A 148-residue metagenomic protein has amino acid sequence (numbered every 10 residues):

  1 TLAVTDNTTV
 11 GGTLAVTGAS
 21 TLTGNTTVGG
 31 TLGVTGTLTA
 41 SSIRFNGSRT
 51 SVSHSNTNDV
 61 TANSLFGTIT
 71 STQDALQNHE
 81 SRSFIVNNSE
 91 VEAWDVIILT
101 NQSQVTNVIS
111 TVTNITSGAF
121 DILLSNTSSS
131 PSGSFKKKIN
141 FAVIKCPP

Functional and structural regions predicted by a protein language model:
T1-T37: Register-specific beta-strand positions within repetitive beta-rich fiber domains
A15, T21, G33-D95, Q102-V108 (+1 more regions): Extracellular receptor-binding modules and their adjoining Ser/Thr/Gly/Asp/Asn-rich linkers
